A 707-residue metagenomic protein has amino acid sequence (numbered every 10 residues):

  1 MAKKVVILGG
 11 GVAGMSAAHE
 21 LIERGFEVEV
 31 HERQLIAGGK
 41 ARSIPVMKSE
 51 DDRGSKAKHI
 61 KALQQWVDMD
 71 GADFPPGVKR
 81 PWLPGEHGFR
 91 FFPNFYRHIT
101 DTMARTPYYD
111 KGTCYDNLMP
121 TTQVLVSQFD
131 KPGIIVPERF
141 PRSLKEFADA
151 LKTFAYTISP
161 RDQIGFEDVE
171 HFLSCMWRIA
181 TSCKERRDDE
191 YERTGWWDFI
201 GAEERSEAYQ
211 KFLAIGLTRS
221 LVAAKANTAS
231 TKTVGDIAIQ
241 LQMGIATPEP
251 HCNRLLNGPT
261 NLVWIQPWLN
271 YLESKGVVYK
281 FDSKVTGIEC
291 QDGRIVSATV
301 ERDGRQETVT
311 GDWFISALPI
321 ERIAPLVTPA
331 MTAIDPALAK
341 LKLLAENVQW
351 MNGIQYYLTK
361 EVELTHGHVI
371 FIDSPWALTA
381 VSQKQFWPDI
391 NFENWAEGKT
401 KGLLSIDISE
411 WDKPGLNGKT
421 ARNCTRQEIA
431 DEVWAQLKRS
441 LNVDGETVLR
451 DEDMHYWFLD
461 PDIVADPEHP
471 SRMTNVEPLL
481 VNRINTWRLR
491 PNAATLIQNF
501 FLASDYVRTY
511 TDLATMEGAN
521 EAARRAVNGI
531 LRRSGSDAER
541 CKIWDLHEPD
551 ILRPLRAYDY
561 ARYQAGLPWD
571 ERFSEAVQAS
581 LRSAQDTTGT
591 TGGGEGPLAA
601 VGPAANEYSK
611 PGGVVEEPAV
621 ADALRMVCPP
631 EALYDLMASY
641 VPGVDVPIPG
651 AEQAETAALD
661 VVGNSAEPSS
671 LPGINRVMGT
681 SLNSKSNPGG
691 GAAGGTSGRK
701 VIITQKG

Functional and structural regions predicted by a protein language model:
K3-V30: N-terminal Rossmann-like FAD-binding beta1-loop-alpha1 element of flavoenzymes
I22-D70: Glycine-rich FAD pyrophosphate-binding loop
R53-K58, A62, D73-F172: Dinucleotide-binding Rossmann-like beta1-alpha1 core, especially the glycine-rich loop that anchors the ADP
A62-G77, G235-I245, S405, A494-S504: Active-site-adjacent bridging/hinge elements
E170-G287, Q291-R294: Active-site/ligand-binding neighborhood in enzyme catalytic cores
I245-L256, G311-W313, L318-R490, L496-E521 (+7 more regions): C-terminal segments that line or cap access tunnels to active or ligand-binding sites in enzymes and enzyme-associated
I288-T308: Conserved beta-strand-loop-beta-strand element in the redox core of flavoprotein oxidoreductases
S471-G707: C-terminal lid/capping helical subdomain adjacent to the catalytic/cofactor pocket in oxidative enzymes
